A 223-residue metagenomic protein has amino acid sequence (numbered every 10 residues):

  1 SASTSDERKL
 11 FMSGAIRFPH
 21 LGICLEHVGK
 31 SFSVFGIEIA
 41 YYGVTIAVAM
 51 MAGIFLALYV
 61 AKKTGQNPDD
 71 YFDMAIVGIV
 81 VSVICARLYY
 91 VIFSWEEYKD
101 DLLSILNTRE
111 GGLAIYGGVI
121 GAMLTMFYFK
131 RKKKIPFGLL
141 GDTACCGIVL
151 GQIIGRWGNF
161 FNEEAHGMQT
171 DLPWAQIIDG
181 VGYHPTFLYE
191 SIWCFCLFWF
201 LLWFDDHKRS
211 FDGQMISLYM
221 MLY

Functional and structural regions predicted by a protein language model:
S1-F11: Short, Lys/Arg-enriched N-terminal segments with co-localized hydrophobic residues within the first ~10-30 amino acids
F11-Y223: A feature for loop-to-transmembrane-helix boundaries and adjacent hydrophobic helices in multi-pass integral membrane
